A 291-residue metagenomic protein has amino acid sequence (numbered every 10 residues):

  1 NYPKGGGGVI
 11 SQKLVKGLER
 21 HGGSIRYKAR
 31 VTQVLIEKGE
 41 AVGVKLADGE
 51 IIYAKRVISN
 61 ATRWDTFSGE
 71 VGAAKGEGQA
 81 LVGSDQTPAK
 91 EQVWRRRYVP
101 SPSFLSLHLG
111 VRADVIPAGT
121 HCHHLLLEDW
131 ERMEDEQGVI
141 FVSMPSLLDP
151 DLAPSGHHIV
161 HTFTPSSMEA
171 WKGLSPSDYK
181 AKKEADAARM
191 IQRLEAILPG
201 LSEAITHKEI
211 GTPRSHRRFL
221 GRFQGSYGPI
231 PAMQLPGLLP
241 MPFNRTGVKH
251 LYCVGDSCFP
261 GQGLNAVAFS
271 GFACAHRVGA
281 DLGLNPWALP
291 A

Functional and structural regions predicted by a protein language model:
N1-K45: Helical element adjacent to the flavin cofactor pocket in flavoenzyme catalytic cores
S24, K28, G200-E209, N285-L289: Flexible, glycine/charged-enriched surface loops at secondary-structure junctions
T32-P154: Mid-domain catalytic core of redox enzymes that form a hydrophobic substrate pocket/lid adjacent to a catalytic redox
Q33-I36, G279-A291: Active-site-proximal substrate-binding core of FAD-dependent oxidoreductases
I58, L109, T162, L194 (+3 more regions): Hydrophobic, well-ordered secondary-structure elements that form the walls of internal hydrophobic environments
R112-S215: C-terminal segments that line or cap access tunnels to active or ligand-binding sites in enzymes and enzyme-associated
Q137-F141, G200-P260: A glycine-rich dinucleotide-binding beta-alpha-beta segment and adjacent secondary-structure elements that constitute
D256-G279: A conserved FAD-binding loop/helix module that cradles the flavin
